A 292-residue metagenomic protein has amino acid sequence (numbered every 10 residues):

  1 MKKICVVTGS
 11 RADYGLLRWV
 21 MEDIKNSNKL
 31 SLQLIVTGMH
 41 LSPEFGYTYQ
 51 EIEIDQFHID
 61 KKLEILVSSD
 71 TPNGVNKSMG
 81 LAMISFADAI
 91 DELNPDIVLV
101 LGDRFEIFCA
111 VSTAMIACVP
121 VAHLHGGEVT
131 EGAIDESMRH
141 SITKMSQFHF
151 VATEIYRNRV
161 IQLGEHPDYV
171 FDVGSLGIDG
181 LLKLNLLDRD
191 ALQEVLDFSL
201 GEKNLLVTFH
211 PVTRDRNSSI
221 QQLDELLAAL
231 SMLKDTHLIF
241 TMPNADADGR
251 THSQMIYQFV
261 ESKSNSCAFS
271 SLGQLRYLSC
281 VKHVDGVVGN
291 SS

Functional and structural regions predicted by a protein language model:
K3, D96-I97, N204, G286: Structural motif
C5-T8, Y14-K25, I65-P167: Active-site and donor-binding regions of nucleotide-sugar-utilizing enzymes
V7, L41-P43, S146-Q221: A nucleotide-sugar donor-handling region in carbohydrate enzymes
N26-Q33, H58, K234-L238: A generic structural motif
S31-V75: Conserved nucleotide-sugar phosphate-binding/catalytic loop shared by glycosyltransferases and other
Q33-G38, H149, L238-P243: Short internal beta-strands
I52, L187-H283: Donor-nucleotide binding loops and adjacent catalytic segments primarily of GT-B fold Leloir glycosyltransferases
V100-L101, H123, H149, G273-S292: A donor-sugar binding/catalytic signature common to diverse glycosyltransferases and related nucleotide-sugar
